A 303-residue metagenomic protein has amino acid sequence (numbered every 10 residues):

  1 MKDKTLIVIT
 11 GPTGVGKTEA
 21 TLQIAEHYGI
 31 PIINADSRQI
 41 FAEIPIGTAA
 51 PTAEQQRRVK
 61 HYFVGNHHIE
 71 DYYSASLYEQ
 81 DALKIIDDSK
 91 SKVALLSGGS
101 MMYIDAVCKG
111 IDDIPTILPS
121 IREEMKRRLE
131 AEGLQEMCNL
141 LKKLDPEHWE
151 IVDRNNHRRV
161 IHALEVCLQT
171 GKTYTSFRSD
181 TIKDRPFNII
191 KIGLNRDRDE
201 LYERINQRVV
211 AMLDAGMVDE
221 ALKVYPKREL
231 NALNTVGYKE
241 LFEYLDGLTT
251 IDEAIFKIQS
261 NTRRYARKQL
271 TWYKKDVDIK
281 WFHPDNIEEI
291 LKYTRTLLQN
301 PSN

Functional and structural regions predicted by a protein language model:
M1-N303: Phosphate/pyrophosphate-binding catalytic cores of soluble transferases and nucleic-acid-acting enzymes
